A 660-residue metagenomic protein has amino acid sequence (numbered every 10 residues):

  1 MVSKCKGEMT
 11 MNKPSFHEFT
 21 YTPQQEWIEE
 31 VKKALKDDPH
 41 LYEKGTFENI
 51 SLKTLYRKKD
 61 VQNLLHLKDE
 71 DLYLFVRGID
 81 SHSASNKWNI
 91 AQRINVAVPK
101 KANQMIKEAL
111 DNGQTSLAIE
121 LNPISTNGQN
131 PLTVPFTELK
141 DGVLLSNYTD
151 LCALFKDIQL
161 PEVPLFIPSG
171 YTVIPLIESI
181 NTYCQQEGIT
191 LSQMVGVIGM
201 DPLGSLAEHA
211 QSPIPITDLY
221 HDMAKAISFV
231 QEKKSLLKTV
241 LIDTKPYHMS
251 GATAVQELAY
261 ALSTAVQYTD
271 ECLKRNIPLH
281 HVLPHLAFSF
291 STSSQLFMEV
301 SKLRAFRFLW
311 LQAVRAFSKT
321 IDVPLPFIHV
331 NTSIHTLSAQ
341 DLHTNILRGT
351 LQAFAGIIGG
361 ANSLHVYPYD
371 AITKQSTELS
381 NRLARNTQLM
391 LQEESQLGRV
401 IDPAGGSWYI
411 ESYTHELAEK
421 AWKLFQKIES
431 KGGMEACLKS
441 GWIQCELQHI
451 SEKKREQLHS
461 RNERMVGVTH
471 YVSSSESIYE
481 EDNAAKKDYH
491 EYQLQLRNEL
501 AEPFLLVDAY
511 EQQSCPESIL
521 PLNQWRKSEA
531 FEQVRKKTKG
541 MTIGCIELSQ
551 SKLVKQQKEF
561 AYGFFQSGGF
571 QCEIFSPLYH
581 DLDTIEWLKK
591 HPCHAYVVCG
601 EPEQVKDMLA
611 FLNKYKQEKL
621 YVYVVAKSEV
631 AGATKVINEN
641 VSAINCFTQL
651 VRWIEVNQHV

Functional and structural regions predicted by a protein language model:
C5-Q295, F317, P326-F327, I357 (+11 more regions): Catalytic alpha/beta active-site cores
N12, E43, R382, N386 (+4 more regions): Catalytic-core signal marking the mid-to-C-terminal active-site face
K33-D37, H343-Q352, L494-Q495: Short, hydrophobic/aliphatic alpha-helical segments
E187, R275-H280, V314-I321, K374 (+4 more regions): Inter-helical turn/loop segments and adjacent helix faces that build the functional surface of alpha-helical bundle
L236-T269, T350-F425: Mobile "lid/hinge" segments at catalytic clefts and subdomain interfaces of large enzymes
A252-L258, S293-A305, S333-I346, K374-A384 (+4 more regions): Short glycine/threonine-rich loop-to-helix capping motif typified by GTGT followed within a few residues by an Asp-Pro
A265, S289-A384: Glycine-rich anion/phosphate-binding loop at the beta-strand->alpha-helix junction
T344-L347, S576-D581: A general structural motif
